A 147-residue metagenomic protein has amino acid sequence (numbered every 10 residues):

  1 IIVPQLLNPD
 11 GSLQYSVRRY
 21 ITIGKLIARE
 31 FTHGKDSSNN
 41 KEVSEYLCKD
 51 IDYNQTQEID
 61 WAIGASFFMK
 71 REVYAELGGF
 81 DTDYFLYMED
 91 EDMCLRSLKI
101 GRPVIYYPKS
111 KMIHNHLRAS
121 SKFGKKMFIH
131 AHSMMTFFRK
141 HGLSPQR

Functional and structural regions predicted by a protein language model:
I1-V17: Conserved donor NDP-sugar-binding/catalytic core segment of glycosyltransferases
P9, I23, H114-N115: Generic structural signal for helix capping and beta-alpha/helix-loop junctions
S16, L26, E30, E76-L77 (+3 more regions): Residues that scaffold the ATP/ADP-binding catalytic core of kinase and kinase-like folds
V17-I23, K122-K125: Short, hinge-like loop/turn segments at secondary-structure boundaries
I21-I59: Short, flexible, basic/aromatic active-site loop/helix in glycosyltransferases
D52-N54, D60-G78, D83-K111: A short, conserved alpha-helix in the catalytic core of glycosyltransferases
E91-R147: Active-site-adjacent helix/loop segment of glycosyltransferases that harbors family-specific signature motifs
